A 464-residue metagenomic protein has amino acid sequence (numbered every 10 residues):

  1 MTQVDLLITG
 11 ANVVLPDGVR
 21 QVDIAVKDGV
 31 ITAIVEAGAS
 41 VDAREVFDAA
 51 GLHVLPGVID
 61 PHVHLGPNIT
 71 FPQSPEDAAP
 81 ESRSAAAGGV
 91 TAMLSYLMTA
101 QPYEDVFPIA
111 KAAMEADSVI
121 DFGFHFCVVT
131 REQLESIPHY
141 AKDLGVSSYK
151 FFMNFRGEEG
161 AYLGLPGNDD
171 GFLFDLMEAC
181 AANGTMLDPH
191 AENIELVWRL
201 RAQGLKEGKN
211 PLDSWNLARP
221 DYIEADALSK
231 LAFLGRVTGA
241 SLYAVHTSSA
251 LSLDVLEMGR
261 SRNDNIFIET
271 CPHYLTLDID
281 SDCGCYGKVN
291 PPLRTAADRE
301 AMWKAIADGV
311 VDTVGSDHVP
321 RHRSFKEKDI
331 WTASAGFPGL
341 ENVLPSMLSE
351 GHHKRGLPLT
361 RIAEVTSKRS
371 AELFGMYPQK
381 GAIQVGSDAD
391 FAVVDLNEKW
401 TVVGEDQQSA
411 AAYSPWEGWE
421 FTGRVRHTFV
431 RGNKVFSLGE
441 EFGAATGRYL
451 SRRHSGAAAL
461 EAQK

Functional and structural regions predicted by a protein language model:
M1-P56: Histidine-rich, glycine-flanked metal-binding segment
A11, I24, G29, G51 (+15 more regions): Divalent metal-coordination and catalytic microenvironments
A49-D117: Metal-associated gating/positioning segment near the N- to mid-region
P61-E76, L97, G123-E132, Y162-L165 (+1 more regions): Active-site mouth loops of central-metabolism enzymes
P108-I120, D170-T185, N342: Alpha-helix-loop-beta-strand connector modules within alpha/beta enzyme cores
E135-V314: Histidine/acidic residue-rich metal-binding segments in metalloenzymes
N210-S229, L234-G239, K304-D308, D312-V314 (+1 more regions): His/Asp/Glu-enriched, well-ordered alpha-helical/loop segment that forms or immediately abuts the divalent-metal
D329-T332, V385-L450: C-terminal cap of metal-dependent C-N hydrolases
